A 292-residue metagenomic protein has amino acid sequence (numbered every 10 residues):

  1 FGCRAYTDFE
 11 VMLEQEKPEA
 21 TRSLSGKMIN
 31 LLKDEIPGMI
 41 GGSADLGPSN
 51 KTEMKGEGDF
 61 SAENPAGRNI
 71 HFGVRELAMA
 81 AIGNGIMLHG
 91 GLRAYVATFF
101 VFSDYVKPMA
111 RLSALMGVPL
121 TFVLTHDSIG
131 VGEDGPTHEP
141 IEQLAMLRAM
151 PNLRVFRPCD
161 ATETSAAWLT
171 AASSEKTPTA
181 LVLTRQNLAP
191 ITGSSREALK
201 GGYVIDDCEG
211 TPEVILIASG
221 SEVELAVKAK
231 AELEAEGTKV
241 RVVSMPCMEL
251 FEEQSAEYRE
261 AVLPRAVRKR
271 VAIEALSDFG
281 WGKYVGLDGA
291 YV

Functional and structural regions predicted by a protein language model:
F1-V182, N187: Thiamine diphosphate
G130-P136, T164, S173-V292: Thiamine diphosphate
